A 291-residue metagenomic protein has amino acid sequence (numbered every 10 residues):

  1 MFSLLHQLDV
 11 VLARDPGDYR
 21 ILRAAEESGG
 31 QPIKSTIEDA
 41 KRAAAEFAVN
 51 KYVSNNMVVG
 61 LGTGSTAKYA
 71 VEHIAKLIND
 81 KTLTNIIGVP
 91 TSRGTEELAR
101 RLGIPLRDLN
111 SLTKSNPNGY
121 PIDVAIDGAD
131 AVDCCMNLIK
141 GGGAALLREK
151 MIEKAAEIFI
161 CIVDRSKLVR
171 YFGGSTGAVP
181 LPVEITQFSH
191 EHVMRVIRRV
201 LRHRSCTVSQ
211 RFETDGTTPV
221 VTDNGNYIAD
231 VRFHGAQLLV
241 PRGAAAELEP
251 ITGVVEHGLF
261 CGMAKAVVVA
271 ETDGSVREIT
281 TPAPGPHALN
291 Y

Functional and structural regions predicted by a protein language model:
F2-L5, D9-L22, E26-A43, G94-Y291: Conserved phosphate- and dinucleotide-binding cores of soluble alpha/beta proteins, encompassing both enzyme active
R42, E46, K68, E72: Residues forming the Rossmann-fold NAD(P)(H) cofactor-binding site
Y52-M57: Short helix-loop-beta connector
V58-T66, A70, T91: Glycine-rich beta-strand-to-loop/alpha-helix junction loops that act as flexible
I74-N79: Active-site catalytic pocket residues across diverse enzymes, especially alpha/beta-hydrolases
T82, V89-P90, D108: Active-site cofactor/substrate anionic-group-binding motifs, chiefly glycine- and Lys/Arg-rich phosphate-binding loops
T82-I86, A156-I158: A short helix->loop->beta-strand "cap" motif at the edges of active sites that frequently abuts
